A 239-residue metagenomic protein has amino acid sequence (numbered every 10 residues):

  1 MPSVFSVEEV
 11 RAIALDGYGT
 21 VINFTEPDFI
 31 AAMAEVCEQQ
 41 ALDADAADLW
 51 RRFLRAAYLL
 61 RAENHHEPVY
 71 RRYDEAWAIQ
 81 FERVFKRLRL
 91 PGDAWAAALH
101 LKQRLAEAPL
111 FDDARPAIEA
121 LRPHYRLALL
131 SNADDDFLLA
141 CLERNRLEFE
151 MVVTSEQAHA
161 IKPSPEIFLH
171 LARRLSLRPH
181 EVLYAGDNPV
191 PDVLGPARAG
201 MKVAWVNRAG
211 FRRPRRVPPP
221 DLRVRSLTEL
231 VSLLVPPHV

Functional and structural regions predicted by a protein language model:
M1-I13, N23, A47, P91-G92 (+3 more regions): Asp-based, Mg2+/Mn2+-dependent phosphohydrolase catalytic module
S3-D112: N-terminal helical cap/lid subdomain that shapes the substrate entry/recognition surface in HAD-like hydrolases
